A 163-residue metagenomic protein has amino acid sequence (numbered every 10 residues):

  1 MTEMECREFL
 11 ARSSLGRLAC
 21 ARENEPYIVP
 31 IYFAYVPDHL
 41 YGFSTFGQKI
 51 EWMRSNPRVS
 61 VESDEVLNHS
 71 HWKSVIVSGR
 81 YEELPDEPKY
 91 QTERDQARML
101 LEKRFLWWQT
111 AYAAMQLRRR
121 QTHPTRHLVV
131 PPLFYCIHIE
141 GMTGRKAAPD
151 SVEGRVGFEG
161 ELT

Functional and structural regions predicted by a protein language model:
M1-R17: Short, basic/aromatic recognition patches
A11-S13, E25-P26, S74, L128-V130: Short solvent-exposed loop/turn micro-motifs enriched in small/polar/acidic residues
S13-T45, V61-E62: Short beta-strand segments
D38-H39, P57, E140: Beta-strand-connecting loop/turn residues
T45, S55-D64, H71-E82: Active-site-adjacent structural patch at catalytic or cofactor/ligand-binding sites
T45-Q48, L101: Short, solvent-exposed aromatic-acidic interface loops
H69-T163: Charged, gly/pro-rich active-site loop segments
